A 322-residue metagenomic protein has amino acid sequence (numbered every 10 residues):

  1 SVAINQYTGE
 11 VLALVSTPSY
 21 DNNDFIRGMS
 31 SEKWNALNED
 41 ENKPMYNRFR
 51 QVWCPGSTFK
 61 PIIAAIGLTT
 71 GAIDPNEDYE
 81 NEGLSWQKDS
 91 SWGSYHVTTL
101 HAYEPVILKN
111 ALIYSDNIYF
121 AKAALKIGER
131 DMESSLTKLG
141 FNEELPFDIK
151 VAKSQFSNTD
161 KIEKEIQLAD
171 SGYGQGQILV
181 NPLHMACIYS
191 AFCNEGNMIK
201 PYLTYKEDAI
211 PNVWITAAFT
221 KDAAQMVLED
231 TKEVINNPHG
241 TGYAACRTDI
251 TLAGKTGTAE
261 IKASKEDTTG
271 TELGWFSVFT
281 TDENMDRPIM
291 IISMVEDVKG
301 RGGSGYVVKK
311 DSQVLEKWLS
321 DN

Functional and structural regions predicted by a protein language model:
V2-T58, I62-V295, G303: Beta-lactam-recognizing serine transpeptidase/beta-lactamase-like catalytic domain environment
I210-N212, V308-N322: Short, gly/Ser/Thr-rich active-site loops of penicillin-recognizing serine hydrolases
